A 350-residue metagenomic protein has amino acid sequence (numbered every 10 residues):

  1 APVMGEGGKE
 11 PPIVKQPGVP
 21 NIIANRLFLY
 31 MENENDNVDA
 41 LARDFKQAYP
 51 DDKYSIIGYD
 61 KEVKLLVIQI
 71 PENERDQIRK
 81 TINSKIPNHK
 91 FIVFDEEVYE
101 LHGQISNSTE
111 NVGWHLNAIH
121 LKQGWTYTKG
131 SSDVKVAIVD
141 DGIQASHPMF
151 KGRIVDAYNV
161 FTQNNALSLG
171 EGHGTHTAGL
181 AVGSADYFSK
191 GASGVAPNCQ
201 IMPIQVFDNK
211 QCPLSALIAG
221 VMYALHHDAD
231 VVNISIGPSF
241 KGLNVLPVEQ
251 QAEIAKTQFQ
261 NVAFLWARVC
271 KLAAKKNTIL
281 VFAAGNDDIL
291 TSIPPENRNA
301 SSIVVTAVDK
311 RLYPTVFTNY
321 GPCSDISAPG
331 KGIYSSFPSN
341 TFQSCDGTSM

Functional and structural regions predicted by a protein language model:
P2-V14, P20, S55-V63, N83-K135 (+2 more regions): Protease zymogen maturation seam
N21-E32: Short glycine-/aliphatic-rich beta-strand segments at the starts of folded cytosolic domains
F28, V67, F94, K135-I138 (+7 more regions): Structural recognition of the beta-strand scaffold that forms the well-ordered cores of secreted hydrolase catalytic
L41-A48, I78-I86: Short amphipathic alpha-helices in soluble, non-transmembrane regions that often serve as interface/regulatory elements
Q123-D156, N164-S215, H227-D230, K241 (+3 more regions): Subtilisin-like serine protease catalytic core
V139-D141, P148, T278, I293-M350: Extracellular S/T/G-rich loop segment that most often corresponds to the catalytic His/Ser-adjacent loop
Y223-Q260, A283: Short acidic, glycine-rich surface-loop motifs adjacent to enzyme active sites
E253-I279, N297: Catalytic-core regions built around general acid/base machinery
